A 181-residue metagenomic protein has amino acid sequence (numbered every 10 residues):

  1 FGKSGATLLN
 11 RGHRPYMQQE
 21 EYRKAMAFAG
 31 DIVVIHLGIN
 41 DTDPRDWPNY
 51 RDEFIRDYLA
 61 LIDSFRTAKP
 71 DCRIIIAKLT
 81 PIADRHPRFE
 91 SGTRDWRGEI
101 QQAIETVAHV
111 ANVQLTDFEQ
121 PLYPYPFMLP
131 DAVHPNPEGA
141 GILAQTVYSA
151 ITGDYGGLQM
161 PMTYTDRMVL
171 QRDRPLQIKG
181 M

Functional and structural regions predicted by a protein language model:
F1-G2, D31-L37, R73-K78, Q114-D117 (+1 more regions): Structural recognition of the beta-strand scaffold that forms the well-ordered cores of secreted hydrolase catalytic
F1-L59, R85, G98: Conserved SGNH/GDSL esterase-like catalytic core that processes O-acyl groups on lipids and polysaccharides
R23-K24, A60-F65, A150: A generic secondary-structure signal
G30, P70-D71, H109: Proline-centered flexible-loop/turn and helix-kink motifs
H36-T42, I62-G98: Active-site segments of SGNH/GDSL-like serine hydrolases that catalyze O-acetyl group transfer/hydrolysis on lipids
E53-R56, A60-T67, E99-T106: Alpha-helical scaffolding segments of alpha/beta enzyme cores, especially the outer helices of TIM-barrel or partial
L79-G157: Catalytic His-Asp segment of secreted/periplasmic serine-dependent ester chemistry enzymes
Y155-K179: Non-catalytic, glycine-rich low-complexity segments
